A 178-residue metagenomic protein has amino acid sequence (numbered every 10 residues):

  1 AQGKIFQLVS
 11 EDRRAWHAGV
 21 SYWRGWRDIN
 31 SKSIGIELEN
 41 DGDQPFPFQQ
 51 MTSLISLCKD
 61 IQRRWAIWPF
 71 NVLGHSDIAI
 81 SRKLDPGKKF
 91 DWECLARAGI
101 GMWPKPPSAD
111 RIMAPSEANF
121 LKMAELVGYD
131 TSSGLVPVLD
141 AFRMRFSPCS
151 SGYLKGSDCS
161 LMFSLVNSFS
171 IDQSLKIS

Functional and structural regions predicted by a protein language model:
A1-F70: Active-site-adjacent loop/helix surface patches within enzyme catalytic domains that shape the substrate-binding cleft
G42, F46-S178: Basic/polar, cationic surfaces and motifs that engage anionic cell-wall and phosphate/carboxylate ligands
